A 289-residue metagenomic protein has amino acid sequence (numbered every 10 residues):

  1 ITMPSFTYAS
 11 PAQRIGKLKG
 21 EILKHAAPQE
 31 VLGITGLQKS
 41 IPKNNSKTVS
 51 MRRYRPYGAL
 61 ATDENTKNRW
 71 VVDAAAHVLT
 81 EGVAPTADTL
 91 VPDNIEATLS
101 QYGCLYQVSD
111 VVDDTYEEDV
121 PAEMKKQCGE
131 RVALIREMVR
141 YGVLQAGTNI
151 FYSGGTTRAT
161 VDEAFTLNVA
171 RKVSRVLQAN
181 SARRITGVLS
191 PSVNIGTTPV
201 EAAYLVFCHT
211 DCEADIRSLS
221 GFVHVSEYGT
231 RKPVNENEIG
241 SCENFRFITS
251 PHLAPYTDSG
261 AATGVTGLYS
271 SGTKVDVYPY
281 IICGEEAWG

Functional and structural regions predicted by a protein language model:
I1-A97: N-terminal "assembly arms/tails" that initiate or stabilize quaternary assembly in self-assembling proteins
T2-L32, T160-I185, D211-G289: Sequence/fold signature of self-assembling virion shell proteins
A27-T66, A164-V223: Short, low-complexity, charged/polar segments at coil/turn and helix-coil boundaries
V49-M51, Q101-V108, K126-Q127: Oligomerization/assembly interface segments of phage tail-like spikes and tubes
Y57, G103, V112, L134 (+2 more regions): Short loop/turn segments at secondary-structure transitions that flank enzyme active sites
D88-Y116: Short acidic, glycine/tyrosine-flanked loop/strand segments centered on an H-E-D-like triad
G103, E201-A203, N244: Extracellular structured ligand-interaction cores
V112-S192: Alpha-helical scaffold segments that mediate packing/assembly in large oligomeric complexes
